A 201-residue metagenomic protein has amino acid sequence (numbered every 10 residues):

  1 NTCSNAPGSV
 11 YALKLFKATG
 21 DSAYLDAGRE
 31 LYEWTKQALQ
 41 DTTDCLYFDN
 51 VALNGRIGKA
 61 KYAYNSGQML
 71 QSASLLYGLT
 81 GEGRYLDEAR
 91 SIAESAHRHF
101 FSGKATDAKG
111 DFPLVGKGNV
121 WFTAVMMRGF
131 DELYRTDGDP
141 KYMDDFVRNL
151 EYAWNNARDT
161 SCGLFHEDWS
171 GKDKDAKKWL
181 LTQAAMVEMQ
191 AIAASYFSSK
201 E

Functional and structural regions predicted by a protein language model:
N1-K14, L114-A124: Short, charged N-terminal helix-start/capping segments
C3-F16, A23-A73: Active-site cradle of extracellular carbohydrate-active enzymes
S4-P7, G20, Y24, G58-K61 (+6 more regions): Structural signature of alpha-solenoid helical repeat junctions
L15-E30, T42, S74-S91, L133-V147 (+1 more regions): Structural helix-adjacent loops and short alpha-helical linkers that scaffold large soluble proteins
K17, G58, G78, V115 (+1 more regions): Generic anion/oxyanion-binding catalytic loop in active/binding sites
A18, A38, L79, S95-H99 (+1 more regions): Residue position in alpha-helical solenoids
I57-S72, L76-R98, A105-T106: Flexible, glycine-rich surface segments
R90-S91, S95-E201: CBM-like carbohydrate-recognition segments
